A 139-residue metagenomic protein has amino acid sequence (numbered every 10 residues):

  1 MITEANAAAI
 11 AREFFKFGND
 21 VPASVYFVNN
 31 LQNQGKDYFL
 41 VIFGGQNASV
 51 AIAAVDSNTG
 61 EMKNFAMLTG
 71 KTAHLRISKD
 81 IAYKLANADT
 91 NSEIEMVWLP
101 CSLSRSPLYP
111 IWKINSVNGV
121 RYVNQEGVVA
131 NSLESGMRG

Functional and structural regions predicted by a protein language model:
M1-N33, M67-L103: Short, non-transmembrane alpha-helical segments in secretory-pathway proteins
N6, I10, V50-A53, V129: Residue-level detector of intrinsically disordered, flexible termini and proteolytic processing junctions
F17-N58, E95-Q125: Exposed beta-strand-loop-beta-strand "reactive/processing" segments of non-cytosolic proteins
A54-K84, G119-G139: A short, surface-exposed interaction/processing loop segment used at functional sites
